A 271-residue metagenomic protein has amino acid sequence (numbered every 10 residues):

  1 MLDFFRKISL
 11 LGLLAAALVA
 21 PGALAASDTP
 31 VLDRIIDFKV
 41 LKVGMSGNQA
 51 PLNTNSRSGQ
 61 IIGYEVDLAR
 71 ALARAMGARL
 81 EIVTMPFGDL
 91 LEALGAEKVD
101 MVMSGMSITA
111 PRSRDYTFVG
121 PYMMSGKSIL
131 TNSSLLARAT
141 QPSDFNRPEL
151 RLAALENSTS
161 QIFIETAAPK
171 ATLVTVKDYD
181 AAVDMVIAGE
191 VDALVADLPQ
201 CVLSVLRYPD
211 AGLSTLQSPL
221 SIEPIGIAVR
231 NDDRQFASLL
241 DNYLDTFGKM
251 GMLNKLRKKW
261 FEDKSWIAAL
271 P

Functional and structural regions predicted by a protein language model:
A26-G105, R114: Extracytoplasmic small-molecule ligand-binding "clamshell" domains of the periplasmic binding protein/Venus flytrap
A26-T29, T159-V176, T215, D245-P271: Ligand-binding clefts/hinges and TM-proximal coupling segments of bilobed small-molecule sensing domains
L41-K42, A78-R79, M85, A96-S104 (+3 more regions): Alpha-to-beta junction loops
V66, I82-E92, E156, V174-A188 (+1 more regions): Short helix-initiation/N-cap motifs at beta->coil->alpha
L72, L94-G95, F145, V186-I187 (+2 more regions): Hydrophobic residues within well-ordered alpha-helices
G88-E92, M106-R114, F163-T166, I187-A188 (+1 more regions): A ligand-binding cleft/hinge motif common to bilobed small-molecule-binding domains
M124-T131, L198, V202-D245, E262-P271: Periplasmic-binding protein-like
N132-L150: Flexible hinge/capping segments at coil-to-helix
